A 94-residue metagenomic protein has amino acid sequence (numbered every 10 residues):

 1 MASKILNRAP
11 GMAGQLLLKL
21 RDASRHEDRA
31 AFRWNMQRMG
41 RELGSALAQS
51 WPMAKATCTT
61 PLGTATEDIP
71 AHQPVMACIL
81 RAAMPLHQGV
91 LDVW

Functional and structural regions predicted by a protein language model:
M1-W94: PRPP-associated nucleotide enzymes
